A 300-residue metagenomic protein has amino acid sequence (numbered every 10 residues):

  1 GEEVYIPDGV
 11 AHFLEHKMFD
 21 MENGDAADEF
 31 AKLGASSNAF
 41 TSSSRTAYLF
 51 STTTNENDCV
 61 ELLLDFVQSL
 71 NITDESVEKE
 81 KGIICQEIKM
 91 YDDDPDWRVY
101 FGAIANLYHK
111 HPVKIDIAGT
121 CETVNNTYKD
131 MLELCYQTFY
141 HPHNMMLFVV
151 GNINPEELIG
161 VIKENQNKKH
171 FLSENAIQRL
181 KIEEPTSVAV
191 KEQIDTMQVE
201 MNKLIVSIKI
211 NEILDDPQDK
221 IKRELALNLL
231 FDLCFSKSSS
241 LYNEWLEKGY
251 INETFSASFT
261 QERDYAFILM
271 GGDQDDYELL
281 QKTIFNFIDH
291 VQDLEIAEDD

Functional and structural regions predicted by a protein language model:
G1-D8: Short pre-active-site segment immediately N-terminal to the catalytic Zn-binding motif
D8-D20, N228: Active-site recognition of the HExxH zinc-binding catalytic motif
M21, D25-I177, K220-K222, F231-D232 (+2 more regions): Charge-rich, well-structured scaffold segments of protease-associated domains
L172-S240: His/Glu-based metal-binding/catalytic segments typifying zinc-dependent metallopeptidases
